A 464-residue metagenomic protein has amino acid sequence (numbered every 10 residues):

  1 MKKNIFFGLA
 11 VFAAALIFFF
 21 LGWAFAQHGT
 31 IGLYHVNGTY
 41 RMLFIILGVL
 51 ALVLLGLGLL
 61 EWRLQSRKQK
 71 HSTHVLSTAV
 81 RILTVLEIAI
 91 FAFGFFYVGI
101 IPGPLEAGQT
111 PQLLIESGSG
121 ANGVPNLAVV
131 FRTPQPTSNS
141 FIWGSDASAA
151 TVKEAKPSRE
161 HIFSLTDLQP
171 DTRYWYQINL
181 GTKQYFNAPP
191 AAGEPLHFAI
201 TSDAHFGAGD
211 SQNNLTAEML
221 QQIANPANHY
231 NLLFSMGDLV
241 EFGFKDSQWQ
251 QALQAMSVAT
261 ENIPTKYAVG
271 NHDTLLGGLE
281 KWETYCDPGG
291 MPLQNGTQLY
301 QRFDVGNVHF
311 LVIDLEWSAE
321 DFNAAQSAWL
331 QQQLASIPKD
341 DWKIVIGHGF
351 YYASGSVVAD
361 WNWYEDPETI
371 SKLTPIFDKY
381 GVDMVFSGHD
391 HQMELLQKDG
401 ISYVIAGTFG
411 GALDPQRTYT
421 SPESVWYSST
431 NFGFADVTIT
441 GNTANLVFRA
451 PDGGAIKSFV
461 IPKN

Functional and structural regions predicted by a protein language model:
K2-G207, K343, D436-N464: Acidic, histidine-bearing metal-coordination/catalytic regions of metal-dependent phosphoesterases
G32-Y40, T151-K156, H197-A217, G243 (+4 more regions): Acidic/histidine-rich helix-loop elements that form or flank divalent-metal/phosphate-binding sites at the catalytic
F44, N213-G277: Core catalytic region of metal-dependent phosphoesterases/phosphodiesterases, especially metallo-beta-lactamase-like
S164-L165, R173-Y185, S247-K339, A359-L373 (+4 more regions): Extended active-site neighborhood of metal-dependent phosphoesterases/phosphodiesterases
N179, G347-F350, H389-D390, R449: Short, well-ordered beta-to-alpha junction loops that form the rim of enzyme active sites and present histidine/acidic
F198-I200, L233-S235, Y267-A268, V345 (+1 more regions): Residue-level marker for buried hydrophobic side chains located in beta-strands that build the well-ordered beta-sheet
D203, G237-D238, G270-N271, H348 (+1 more regions): Active-site glycine-centered loops adjacent to acidic/histidine catalytic or metal-binding residues that shape
G237-V240, I337-D360: Short acidic, glycine-rich surface-loop motifs adjacent to enzyme active sites
